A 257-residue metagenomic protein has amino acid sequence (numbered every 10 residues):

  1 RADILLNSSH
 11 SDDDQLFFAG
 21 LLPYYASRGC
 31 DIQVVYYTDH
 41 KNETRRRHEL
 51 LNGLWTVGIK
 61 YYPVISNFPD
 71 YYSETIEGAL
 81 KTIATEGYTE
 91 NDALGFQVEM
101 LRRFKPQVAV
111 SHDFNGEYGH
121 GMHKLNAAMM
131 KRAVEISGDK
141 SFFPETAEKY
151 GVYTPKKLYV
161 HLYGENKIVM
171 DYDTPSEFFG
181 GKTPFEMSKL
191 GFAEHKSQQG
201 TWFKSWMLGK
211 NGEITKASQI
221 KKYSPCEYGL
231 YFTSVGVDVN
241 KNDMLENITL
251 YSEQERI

Functional and structural regions predicted by a protein language model:
R1-F143, I257: Active-site beta-strand->loop->alpha-helix modules in alpha/beta enzyme cores, enriched in Gly/His/Asp(Glu)
R1-N7, E90-I257: Metal-dependent de-N-acetylase/amidase catalytic core
